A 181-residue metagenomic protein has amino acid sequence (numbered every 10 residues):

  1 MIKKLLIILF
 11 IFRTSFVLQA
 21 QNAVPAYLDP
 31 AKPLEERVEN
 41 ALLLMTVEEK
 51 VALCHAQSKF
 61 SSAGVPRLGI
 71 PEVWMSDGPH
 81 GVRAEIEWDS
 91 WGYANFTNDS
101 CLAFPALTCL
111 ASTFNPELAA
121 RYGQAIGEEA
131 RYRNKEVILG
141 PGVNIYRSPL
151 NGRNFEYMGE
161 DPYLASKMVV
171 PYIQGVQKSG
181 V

Functional and structural regions predicted by a protein language model:
M1-A23: Bacterial Sec-dependent N-terminal signal peptides
Q21-V181: N-terminal beta-rich core of secreted/periplasmic extracellular enzymes
